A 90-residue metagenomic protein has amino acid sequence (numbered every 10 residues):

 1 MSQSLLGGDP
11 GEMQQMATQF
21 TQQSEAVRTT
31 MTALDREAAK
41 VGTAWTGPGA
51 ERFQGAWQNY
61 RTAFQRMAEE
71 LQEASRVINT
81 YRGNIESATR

Functional and structural regions predicted by a protein language model:
M1-R90: N-terminal secretion-targeting helices of virulence/extracellular proteins, encompassing both classical Sec signal
